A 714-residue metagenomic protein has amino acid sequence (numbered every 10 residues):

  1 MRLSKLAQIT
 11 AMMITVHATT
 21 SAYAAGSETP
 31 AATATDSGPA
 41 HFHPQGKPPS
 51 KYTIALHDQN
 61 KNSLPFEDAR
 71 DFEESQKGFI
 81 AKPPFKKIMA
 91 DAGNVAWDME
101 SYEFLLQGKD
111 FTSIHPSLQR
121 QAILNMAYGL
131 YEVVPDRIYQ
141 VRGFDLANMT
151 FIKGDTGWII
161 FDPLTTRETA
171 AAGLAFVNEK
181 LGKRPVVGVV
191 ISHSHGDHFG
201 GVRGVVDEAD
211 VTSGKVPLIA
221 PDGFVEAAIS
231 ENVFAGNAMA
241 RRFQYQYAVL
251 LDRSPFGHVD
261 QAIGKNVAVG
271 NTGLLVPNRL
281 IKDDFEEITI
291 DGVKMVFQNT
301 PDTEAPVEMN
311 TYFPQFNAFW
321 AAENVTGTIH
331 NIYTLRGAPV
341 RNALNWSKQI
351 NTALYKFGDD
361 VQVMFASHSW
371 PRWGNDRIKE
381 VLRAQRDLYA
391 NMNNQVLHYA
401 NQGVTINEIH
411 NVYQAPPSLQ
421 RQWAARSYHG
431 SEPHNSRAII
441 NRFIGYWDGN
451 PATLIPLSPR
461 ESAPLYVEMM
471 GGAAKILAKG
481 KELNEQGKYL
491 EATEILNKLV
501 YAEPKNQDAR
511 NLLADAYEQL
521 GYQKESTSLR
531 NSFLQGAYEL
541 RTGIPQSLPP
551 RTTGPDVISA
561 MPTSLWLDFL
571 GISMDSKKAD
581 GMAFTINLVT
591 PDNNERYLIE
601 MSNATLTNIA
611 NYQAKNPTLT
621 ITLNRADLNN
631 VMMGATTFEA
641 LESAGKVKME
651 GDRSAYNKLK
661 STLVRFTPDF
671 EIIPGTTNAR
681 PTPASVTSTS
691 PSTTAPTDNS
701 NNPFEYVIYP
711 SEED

Functional and structural regions predicted by a protein language model:
M1-A24: Gram-negative bacterial Sec-dependent N-terminal signal peptides
G26, K488-E494, Y501, K505 (+1 more regions): Feature captures hydrophobic
P39-L56, A318, T328, L344-E408 (+3 more regions): Divalent-metal (often Zn2+) His-rich catalytic cores of metallo-beta-lactamase-fold enzymes
I123-R184, M309-F313, N317-E323: Conserved beta-strand hairpin/beta-sheet module of binuclear metal-dependent hydrolase folds, prominently
V133, G182, I219, V225-P301 (+2 more regions): Metallo-beta-lactamase
T156-G157, R167-I219: Active-site metal-binding motif and surrounding structural segment of the metallo-beta-lactamase
G157-E168, V269, G273-N278, F285-Q402: Metallo-beta-lactamase
